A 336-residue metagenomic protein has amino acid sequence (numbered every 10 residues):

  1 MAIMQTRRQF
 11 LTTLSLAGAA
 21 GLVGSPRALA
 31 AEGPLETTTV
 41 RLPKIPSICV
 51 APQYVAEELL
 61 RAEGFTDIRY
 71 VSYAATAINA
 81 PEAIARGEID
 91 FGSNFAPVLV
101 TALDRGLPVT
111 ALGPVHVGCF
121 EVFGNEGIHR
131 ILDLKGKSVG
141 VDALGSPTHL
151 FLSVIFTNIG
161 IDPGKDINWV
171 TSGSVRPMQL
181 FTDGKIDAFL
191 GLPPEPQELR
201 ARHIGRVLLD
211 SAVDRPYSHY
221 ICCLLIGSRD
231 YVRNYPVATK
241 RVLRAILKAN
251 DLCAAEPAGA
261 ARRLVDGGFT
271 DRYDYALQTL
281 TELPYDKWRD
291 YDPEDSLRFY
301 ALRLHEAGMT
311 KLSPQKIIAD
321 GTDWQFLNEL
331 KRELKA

Functional and structural regions predicted by a protein language model:
A2-G18: N-terminal secretory signal peptides and thylakoid transit peptides that target proteins across membranes
T12, G136, A201: Phosphate-coordinating loops and pocket residues in cytosolic domains that bind phosphorylated ligands
A17, A28-L29: Cleavable N-terminal signal peptides
A31-G164, N168-G173, L180-D183, D187-P193 (+2 more regions): Short, glycine-/small- and polar/acidic-enriched structural segments that line small-molecule recognition paths
P97, R176-M178, T182-D266: Pocket-lining segment of extracytoplasmic ligand-binding domains
N234-L312: Secondary-structure end/capping motifs
H305-A336: Conserved C-terminal helix/tail region of periplasmic/extracytoplasmic solute-binding proteins
